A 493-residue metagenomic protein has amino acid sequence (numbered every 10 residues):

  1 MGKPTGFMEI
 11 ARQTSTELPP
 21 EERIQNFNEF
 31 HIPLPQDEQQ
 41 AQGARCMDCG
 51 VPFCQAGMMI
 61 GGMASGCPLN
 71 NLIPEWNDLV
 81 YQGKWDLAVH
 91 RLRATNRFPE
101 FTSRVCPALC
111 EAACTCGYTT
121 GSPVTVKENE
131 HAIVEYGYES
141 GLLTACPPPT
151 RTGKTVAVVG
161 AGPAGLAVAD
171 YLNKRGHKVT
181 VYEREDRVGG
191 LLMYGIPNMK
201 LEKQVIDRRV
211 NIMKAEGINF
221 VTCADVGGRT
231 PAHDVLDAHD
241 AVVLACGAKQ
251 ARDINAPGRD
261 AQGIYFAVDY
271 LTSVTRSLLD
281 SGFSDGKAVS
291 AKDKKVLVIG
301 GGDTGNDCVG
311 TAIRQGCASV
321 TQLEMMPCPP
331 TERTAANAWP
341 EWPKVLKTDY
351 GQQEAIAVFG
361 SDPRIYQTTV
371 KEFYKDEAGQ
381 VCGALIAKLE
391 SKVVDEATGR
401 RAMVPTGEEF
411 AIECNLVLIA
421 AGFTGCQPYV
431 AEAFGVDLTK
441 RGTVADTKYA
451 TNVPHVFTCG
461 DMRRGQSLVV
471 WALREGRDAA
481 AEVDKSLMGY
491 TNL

Functional and structural regions predicted by a protein language model:
T5-I32, A41-A44, P68-V80, H90-L92 (+7 more regions): Beta1-alpha1 glycine-rich phosphate/pyrophosphate-binding loop at the start of Rossmann-like nucleotide-binding domains
R12-D37, Q42-R45, Y366-T368, Y374-K375 (+2 more regions): C-terminal catalytic lobe of FAD-dependent flavoproteins
Q25-E38, A64-S65, L69-R104, A108 (+2 more regions): Ferredoxin-type iron-sulfur electron-transfer modules in oxidoreductases and energy-metabolism complexes
A132-T150, R208-R229, A251-Q315, L438-N452: Glycine-rich dinucleotide-binding loop and its adjacent helix/turn
T150, T155-V159, D207-A256, K371-L385 (+3 more regions): Feature captures the FAD/FMN-dependent oxidoreductase FAD-binding
V159-P163, G300-G302, D461: Glycine-rich Rossmann-fold phosphate-binding loop(s) that bind the pyrophosphate of adenine dinucleotide cofactors
D260-D293, V393-Q466: FAD-site-proximal beta/loop scaffold in flavoenzymes
G305-C308, Q315, M462-Y490: A conserved FAD-binding loop/helix module that cradles the flavin
